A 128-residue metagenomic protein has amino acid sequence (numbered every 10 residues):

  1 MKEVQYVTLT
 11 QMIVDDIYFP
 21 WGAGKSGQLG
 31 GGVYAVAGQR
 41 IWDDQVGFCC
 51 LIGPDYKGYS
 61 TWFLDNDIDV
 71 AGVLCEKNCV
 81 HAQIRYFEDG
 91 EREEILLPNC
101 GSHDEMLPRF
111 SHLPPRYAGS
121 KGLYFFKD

Functional and structural regions predicted by a protein language model:
M1-V7: Conserved phosphate-binding/catalytic region of the ribokinase-like
E3, V14-S26, D43-Y124: Conserved N-terminal subdomain of the carbohydrate kinase-like
T8, L123-F126: Redox-cofactor binding/interface segments in oxidoreductases and associated redox assembly factors
T8, Q28-G30, L51: Short glycine/serine/threonine-biased micro-segments
T10-M12: Active-site metal-binding loops of divalent metal-dependent hydrolases
G22-A37: Short catalytic helix/loop segments, enriched in acidic residues and glycine and frequently bearing histidine
R40: Gly/Ala-rich phosphate-binding loop of Rossmann-like dinucleotide-binding domains, activating on the conserved
